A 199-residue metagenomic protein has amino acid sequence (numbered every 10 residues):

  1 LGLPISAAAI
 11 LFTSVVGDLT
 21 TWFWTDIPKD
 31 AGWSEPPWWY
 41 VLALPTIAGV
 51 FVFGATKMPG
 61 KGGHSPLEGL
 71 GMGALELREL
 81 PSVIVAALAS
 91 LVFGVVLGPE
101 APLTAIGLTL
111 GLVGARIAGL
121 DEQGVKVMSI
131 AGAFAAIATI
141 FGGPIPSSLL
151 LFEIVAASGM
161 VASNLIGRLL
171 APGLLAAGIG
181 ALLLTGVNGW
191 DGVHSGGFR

Functional and structural regions predicted by a protein language model:
L1-R199: Alpha-helical transmembrane segments and immediately membrane-proximal extracytoplasmic
